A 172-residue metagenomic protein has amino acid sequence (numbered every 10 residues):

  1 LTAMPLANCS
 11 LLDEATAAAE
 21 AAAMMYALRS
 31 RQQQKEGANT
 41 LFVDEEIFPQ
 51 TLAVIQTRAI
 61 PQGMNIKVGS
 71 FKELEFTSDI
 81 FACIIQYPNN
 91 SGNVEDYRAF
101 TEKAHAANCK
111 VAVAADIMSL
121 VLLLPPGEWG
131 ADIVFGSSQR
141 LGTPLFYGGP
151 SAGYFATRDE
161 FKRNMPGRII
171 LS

Functional and structural regions predicted by a protein language model:
T2-A19: Short loop-beta-helix segment that forms the pyridoxal 5′-phosphate
T16-S172: Conserved PLP-enzyme active-site core in the AAT-like
